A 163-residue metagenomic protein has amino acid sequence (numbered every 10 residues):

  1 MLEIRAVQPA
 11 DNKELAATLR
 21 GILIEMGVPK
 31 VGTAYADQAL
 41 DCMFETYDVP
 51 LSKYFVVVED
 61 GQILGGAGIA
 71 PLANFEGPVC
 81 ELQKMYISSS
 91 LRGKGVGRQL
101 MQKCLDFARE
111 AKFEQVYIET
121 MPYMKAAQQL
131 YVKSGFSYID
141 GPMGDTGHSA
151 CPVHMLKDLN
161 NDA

Functional and structural regions predicted by a protein language model:
L2, A6-Q83, S88-S89, M101-K103 (+3 more regions): Acetyl-CoA-dependent GNAT
K13, K94, V153: Glycine-centered loop/turn positions within well-structured domains that cap or flank conserved ligand/cofactor-binding
G21, E114-Y117, M121-S134, Y138-A163: C-terminal "cap" of GNAT-fold acetyltransferases
G32, D41-F44, L51-S52, Q83 (+6 more regions): Generic intrinsically disordered, low-complexity segments enriched for polar/acidic and small residues
Q62, F75-E76, K84-Q102, E110-A111 (+3 more regions): Conserved glycine-rich acetyl-CoA-binding loop
